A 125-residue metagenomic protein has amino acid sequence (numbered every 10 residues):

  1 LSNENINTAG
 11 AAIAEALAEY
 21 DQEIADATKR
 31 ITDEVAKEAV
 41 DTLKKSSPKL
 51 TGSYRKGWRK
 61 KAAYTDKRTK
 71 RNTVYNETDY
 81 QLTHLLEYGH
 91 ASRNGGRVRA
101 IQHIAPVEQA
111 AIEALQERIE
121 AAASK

Functional and structural regions predicted by a protein language model:
L1-K125: Short, Lys/Arg-rich flexible segments
